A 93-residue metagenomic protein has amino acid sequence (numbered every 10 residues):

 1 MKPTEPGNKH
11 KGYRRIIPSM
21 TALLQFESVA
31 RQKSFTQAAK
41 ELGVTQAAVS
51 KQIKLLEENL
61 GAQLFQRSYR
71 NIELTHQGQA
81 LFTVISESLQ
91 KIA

Functional and structural regions predicted by a protein language model:
K2-R14: Short, Lys/Arg-enriched N-terminal segment that forms or immediately precedes the first helix of a structured domain
A22-V29, L81: Short alpha-helical "packing" element that flanks the helix-turn-helix/winged-helix DNA-binding module
L24, K51-Q52: Base-recognition residues in the alpha-helical recognition helix of bacterial helix-turn-helix
E27-G43: Short helix-boundary/capping micro-motifs
K40-E41, E58, Q79: Alpha-helical residues within the helix-turn-helix
T45, Q52-L55: Residues within the DNA-recognition helix of helix-turn-helix
E57-L74: A short LG(V/I)-centered, amphipathic sequence patch enriched for acidic residue(s) preceding the LG motif
N59-L60, L81-A93: Alpha-helical linker/hinge and terminal dimerization helices associated with HTH transcriptional regulators
